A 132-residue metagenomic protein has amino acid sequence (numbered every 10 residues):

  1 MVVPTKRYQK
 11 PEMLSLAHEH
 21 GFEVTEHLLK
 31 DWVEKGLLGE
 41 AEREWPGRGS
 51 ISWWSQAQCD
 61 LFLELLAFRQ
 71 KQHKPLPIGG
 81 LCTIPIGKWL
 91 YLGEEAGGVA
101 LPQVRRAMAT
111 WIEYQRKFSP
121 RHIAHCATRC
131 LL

Functional and structural regions predicted by a protein language model:
M1-K35, M108-I112: Polyanion-binding surface elements
L16, E44-L132: Arg/Lys-rich, alpha-helical DNA-contact motif
G36-E44: A short, conserved structural fragment
